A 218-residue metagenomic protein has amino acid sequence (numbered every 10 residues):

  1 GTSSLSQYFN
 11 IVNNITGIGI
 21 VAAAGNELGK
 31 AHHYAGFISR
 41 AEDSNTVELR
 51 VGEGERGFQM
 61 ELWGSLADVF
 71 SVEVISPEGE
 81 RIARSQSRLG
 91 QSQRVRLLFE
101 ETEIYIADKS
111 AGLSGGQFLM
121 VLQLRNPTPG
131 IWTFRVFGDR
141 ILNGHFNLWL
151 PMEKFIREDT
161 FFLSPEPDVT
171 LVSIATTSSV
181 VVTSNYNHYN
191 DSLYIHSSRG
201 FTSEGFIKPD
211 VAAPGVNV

Functional and structural regions predicted by a protein language model:
G1-V218: Loop-rich non-cytosolic ectodomains and luminal regions
